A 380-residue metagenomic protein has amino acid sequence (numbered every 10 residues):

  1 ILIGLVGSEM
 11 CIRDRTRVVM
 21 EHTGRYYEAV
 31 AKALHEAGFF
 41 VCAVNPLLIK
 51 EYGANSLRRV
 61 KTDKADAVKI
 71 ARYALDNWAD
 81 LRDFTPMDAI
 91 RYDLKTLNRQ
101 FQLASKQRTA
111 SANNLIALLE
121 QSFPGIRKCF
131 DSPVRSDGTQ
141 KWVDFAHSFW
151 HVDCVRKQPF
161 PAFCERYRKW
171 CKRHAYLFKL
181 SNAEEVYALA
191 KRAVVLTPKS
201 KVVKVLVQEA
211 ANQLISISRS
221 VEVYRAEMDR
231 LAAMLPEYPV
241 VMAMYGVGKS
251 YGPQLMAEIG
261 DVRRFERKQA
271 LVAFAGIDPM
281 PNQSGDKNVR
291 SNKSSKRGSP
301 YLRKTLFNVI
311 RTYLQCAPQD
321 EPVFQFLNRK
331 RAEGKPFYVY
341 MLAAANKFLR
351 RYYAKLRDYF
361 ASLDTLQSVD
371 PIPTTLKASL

Functional and structural regions predicted by a protein language model:
I1-I12: Single conserved hydrophobic/aromatic residue that forms the stacking wall/gate of nucleotide- or nucleobase-binding
R15-Y26: Short glycine-rich phosphate-binding loop at a beta-alpha junction
H35, C42-D83, H151, K287-R297: Short alpha-helix plus adjacent loop in nuclease-associated cores
A71-T96, L189-V194: A short, charged helix-loop
F101-Y238: Glycine-rich, often acidic, oxyanion-interacting loops/wings at catalytic, nucleic-acid, or phospho-protein interfaces
F163, W170, P239-A243, K249-E333 (+2 more regions): Phosphate-backbone recognition surface of nucleic-acid-processing proteins
R331-L380: Basic, amphipathic alpha-helical segments enriched in Lys/Arg and hydrophobic/aromatic residues
